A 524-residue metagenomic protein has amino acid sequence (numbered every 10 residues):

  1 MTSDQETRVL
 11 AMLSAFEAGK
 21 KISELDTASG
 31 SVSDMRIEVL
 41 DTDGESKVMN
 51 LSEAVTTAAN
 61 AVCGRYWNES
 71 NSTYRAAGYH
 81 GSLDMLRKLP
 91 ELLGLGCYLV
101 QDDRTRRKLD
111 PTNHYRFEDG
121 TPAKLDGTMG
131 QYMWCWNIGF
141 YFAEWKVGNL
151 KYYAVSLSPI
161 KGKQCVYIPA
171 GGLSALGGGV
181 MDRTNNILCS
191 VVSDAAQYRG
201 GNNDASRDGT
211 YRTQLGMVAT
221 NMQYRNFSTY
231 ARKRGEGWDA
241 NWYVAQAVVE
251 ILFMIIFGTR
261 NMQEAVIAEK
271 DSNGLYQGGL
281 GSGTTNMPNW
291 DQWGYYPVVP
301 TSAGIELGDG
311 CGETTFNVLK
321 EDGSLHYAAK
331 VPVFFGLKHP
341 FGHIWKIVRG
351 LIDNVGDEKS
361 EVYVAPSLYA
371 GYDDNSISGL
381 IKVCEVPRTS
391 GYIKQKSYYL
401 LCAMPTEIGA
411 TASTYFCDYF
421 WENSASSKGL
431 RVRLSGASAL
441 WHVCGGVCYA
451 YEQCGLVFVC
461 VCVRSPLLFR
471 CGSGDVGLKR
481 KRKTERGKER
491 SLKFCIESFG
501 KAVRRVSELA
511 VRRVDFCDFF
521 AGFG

Functional and structural regions predicted by a protein language model:
M1-G30, R480-R482, R486, C495 (+1 more regions): Short, intrinsically disordered N-terminal pre-domain segments
S29-D41, G336-K338: Short hydrophobic/aromatic-rich beta-strand motifs
R36-T57: Short, surface-exposed terminal/edge motifs of secreted or surface/virion proteins that either
D41-E45, F140-F142, G178, L351-I352 (+1 more regions): Acidic glycine-/aspartate-rich tracts in secreted/extracellular proteins
G64, A247, E269-S302, I344-D353 (+1 more regions): C-terminal, surface-exposed recognition/capping segments
L95-S158: Extended, Lys/Arg-enriched charged tracts that mediate electrostatic binding to polyanionic substrates
T128-G130, L157-H339: Short aromatic-cysteine micro-motif
D515-D518: Intrinsic-disorder-associated, low-complexity terminal segments enriched in Asp/Asn/His/Tyr and depleted of Lys/Arg
